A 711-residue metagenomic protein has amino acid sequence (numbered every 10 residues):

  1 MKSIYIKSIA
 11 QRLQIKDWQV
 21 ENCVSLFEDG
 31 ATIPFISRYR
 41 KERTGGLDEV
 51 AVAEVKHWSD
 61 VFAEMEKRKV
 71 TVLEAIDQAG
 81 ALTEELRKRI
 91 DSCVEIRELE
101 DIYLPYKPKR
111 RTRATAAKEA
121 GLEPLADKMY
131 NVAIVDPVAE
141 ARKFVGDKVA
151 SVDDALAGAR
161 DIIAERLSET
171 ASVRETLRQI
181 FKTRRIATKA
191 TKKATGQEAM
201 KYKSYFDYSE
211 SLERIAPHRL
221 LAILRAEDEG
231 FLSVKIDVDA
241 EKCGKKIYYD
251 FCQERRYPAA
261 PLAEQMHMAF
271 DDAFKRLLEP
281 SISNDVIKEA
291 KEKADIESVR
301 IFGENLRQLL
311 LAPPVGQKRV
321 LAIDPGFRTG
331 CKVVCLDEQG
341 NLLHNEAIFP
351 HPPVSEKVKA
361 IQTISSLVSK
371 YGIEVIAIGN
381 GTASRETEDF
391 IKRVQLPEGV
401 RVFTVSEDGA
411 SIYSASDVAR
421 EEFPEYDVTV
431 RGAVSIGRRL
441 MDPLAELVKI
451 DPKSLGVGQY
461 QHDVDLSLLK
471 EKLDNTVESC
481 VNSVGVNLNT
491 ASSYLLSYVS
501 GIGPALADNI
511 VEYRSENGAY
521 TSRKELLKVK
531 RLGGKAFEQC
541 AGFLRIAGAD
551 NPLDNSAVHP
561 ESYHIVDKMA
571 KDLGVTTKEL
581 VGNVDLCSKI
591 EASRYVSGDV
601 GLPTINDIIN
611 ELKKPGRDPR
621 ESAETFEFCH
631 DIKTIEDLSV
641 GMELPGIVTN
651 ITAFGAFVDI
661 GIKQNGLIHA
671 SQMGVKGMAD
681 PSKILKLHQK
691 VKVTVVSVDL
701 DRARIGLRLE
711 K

Functional and structural regions predicted by a protein language model:
I15, P313-V315, E478-E512, H630-G674: C-terminal accessory/binding modules appended to enzymatic or scaffolding proteins
S25-E28, P105, A116-E119, A222-A226 (+15 more regions): Replace "in large, NTP-powered and nucleic-acid-processing enzymes" with "in large, NTP-powered factors and other
T32-I33, T44, D48-T115, A120-G146 (+5 more regions): Accessory alpha-helical DNA-binding modules that contact the DNA backbone or grooves
A51-E54, V61, M65-A322, R328-S414 (+2 more regions): Duplex nucleic acid-engaging cores and interfaces of nucleic-acid transaction enzymes
E98, F403, G409, S414-V484 (+1 more regions): Long, charge-rich intrinsically disordered scaffolds of nucleic-acid metabolism proteins
K143-F144, K148-V152, Y208-S209, K246-R256 (+5 more regions): Low-complexity, acidic/Ser/Thr- and charged residue-rich accessory regions of DNA metabolism proteins
Q179-I186, I323-F327, G381-E386, V405-I412 (+5 more regions): A glycine-rich phosphate-binding loop feature that marks nucleotide/adenosyl-phosphate handling sites
D285-G303, S454-N487, Y595-V640: Long, charged amphipathic helices and adjacent flexible linkers at domain junctions
